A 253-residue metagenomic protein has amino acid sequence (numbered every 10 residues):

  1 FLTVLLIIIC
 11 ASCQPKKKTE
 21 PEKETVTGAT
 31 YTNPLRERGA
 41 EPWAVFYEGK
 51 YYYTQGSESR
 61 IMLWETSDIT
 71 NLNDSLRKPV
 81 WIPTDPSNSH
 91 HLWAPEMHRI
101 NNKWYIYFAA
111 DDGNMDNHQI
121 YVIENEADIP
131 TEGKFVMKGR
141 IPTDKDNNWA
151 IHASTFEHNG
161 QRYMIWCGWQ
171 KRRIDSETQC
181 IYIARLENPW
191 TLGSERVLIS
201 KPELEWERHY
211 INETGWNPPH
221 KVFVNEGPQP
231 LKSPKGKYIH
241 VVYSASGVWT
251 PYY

Functional and structural regions predicted by a protein language model:
L5-C13: Hydrophobic h-region of N-terminal signal peptides that target proteins for export in Gram-negative bacteria
C13-Y253: Carbohydrate-active catalytic/glycan-binding domains of CAZyme proteins, especially the secreted or lumenal ectodomains
